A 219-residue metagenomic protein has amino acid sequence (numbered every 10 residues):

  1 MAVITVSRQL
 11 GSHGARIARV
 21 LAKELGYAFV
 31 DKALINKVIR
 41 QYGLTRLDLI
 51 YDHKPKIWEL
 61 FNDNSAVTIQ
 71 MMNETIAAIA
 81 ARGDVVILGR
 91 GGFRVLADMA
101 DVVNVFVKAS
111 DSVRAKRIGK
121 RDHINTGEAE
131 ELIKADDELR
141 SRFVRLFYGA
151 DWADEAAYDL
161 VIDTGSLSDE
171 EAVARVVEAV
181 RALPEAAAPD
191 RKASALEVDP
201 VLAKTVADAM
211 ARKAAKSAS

Functional and structural regions predicted by a protein language model:
I4-T5, V86: Short hydrophobic/aromatic beta-strand immediately N-terminal to the Walker A/P-loop
T5-L21: Glycine-rich phosphate-binding P-loop
I35-I87, I124: ATP-dependent small-molecule kinase phosphotransfer cores that center on conserved nucleotide phosphate-binding segments
G92-F93, A109-R114, S166-S168: Conserved nucleotide-binding/hydrolysis micro-motifs of P-loop NTPases
D98-R121, A129, I133: Conserved phosphate-donor/acceptor-positioning beta-strand/loop module used by diverse small-molecule
A150-D208: NTP-dependent small-molecule kinase module
R212-S219: Short edge beta-strands and adjacent turn/loop segments
